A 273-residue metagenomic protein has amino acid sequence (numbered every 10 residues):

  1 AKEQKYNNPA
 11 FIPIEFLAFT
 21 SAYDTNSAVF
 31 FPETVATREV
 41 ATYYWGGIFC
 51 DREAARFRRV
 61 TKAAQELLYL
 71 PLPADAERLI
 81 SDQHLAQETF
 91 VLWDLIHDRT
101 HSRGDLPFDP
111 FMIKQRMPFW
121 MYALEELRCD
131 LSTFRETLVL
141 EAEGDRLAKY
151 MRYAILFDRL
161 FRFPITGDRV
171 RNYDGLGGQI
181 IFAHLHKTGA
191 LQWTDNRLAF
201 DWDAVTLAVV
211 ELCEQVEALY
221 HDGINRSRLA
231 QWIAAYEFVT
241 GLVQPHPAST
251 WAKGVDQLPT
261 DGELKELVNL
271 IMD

Functional and structural regions predicted by a protein language model:
A1-A10, N225-D273: Extended, compositionally biased alpha-helical segments that mediate assembly or anchoring
A1-E77: Contiguous, non-catalytic segments that form substrate-binding/exosite surfaces or channel walls
A76-W93: Short pre-active-site segment immediately N-terminal to the catalytic Zn-binding motif
Q87, F134, L138-F238, P245 (+1 more regions): Long, well-structured alpha-helical subdomains associated with metal-dependent extracellular/ecto-lumenal hydrolases
F90-L106, K114: Active-site recognition of the HExxH zinc-binding catalytic motif
H101, D105-D109, R135-A142: Conserved helix-loop functional segments at active or binding sites
D105-L127: Post-HEXXH active-site segment of zinc metalloproteases
Y122-L138: An active-site-proximal "capping" alpha-helix that borders the catalytic cofactor pocket
